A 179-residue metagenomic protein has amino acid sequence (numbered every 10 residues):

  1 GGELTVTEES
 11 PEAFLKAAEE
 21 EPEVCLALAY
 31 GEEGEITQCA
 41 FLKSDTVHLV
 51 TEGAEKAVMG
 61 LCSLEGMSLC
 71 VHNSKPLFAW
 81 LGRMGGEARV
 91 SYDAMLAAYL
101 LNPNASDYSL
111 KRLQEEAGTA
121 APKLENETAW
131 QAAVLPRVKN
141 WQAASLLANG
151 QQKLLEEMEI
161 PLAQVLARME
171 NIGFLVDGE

Functional and structural regions predicted by a protein language model:
G1, L113, P122-E179: Mixed-charge, glycine-rich, non-catalytic linkers/tails in nucleic-acid processing enzymes
G1-G2, G85-S91: Non-catalytic nucleic-acid-binding/docking modules located in mid-to-C-terminal regions of nucleic-acid enzymes
G1-S68: Long, highly charged low-complexity segments
C25-A27, A40, V71, S109 (+2 more regions): Structured core elements
E35-T37, A79-R83: A short acidic (Asp/Glu
L49, M59, S91-A133: Short alpha-helix plus adjacent loop in nuclease-associated cores
H72-W80: Short, polar loop motifs at secondary-structure junctions
